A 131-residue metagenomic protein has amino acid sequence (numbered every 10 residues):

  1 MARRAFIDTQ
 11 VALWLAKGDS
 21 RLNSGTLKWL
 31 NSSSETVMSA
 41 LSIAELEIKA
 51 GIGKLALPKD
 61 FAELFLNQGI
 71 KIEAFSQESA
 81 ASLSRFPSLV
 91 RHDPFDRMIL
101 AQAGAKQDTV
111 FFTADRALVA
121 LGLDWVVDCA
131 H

Functional and structural regions predicted by a protein language model:
M1-M38, G51-E63, A120, A130-H131: Short, well-structured N-terminal submotif of metal-dependent ribonuclease cores
A2, L100-H131: Acidic, PIN/NYN-like endoribonuclease modules and their adjacent C-terminal/linker elements
V11, S42, S79, I99 (+1 more regions): Alpha-helix capping/helix-boundary segments
S34, I70-K71, T109: Short, conserved active-site loop motifs that form the nucleotide-linked donor/cofactor pocket
L64-L89: Acidic catalytic patch
L89-F95: Donor nucleotide-sugar recognition loop
